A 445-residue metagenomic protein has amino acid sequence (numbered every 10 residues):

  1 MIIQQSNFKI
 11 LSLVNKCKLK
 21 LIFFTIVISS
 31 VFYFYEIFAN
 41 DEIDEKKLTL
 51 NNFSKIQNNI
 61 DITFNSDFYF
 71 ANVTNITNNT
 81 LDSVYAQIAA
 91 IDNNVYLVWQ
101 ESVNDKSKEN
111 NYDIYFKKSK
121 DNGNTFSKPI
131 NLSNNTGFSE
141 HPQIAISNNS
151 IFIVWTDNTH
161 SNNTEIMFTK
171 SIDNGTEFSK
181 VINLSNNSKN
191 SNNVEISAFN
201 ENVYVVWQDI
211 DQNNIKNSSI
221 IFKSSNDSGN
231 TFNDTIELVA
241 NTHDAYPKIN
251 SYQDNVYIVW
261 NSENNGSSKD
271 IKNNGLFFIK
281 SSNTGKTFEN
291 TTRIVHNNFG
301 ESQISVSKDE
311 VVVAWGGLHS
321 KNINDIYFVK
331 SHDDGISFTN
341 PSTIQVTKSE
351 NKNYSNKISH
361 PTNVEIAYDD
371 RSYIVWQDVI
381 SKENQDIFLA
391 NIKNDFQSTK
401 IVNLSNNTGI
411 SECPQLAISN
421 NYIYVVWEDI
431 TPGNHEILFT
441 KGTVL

Functional and structural regions predicted by a protein language model:
M1-Q5: N-terminal targeting leaders characterized by basic, low-complexity, disordered sequences that direct proteins
S6-F24: N-terminal Sec-pathway targeting helices
S12-K16, F32, N353: Glycine-centered signal
K18-F38: Sec-dependent N-terminal signal peptides of Gram-positive bacterial secreted proteins and lipoproteins
I43-L445: Extracellular, repeat-based ectodomains that mediate carbohydrate processing or recognition
